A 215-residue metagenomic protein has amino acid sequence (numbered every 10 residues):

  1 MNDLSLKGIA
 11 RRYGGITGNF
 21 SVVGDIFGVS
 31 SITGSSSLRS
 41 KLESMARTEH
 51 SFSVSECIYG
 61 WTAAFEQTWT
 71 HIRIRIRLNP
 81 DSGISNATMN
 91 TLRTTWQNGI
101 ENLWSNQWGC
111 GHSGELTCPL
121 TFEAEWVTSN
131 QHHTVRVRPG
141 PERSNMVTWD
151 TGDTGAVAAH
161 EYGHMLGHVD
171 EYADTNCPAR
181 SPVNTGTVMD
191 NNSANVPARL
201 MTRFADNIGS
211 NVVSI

Functional and structural regions predicted by a protein language model:
I9-A63: Long, contiguous juxta-domain segments that are non-catalytic but functionally important
G34, L38, T48-S53, I58-R73 (+1 more regions): Zn2+-dependent metallopeptidase catalytic core
T68, V127-S129, R180-V183: Extracellular/periplasmic catalytic domains that process cell-envelope and extracellular macromolecules
I84-L92, E142-A159: Short pre-active-site segment immediately N-terminal to the catalytic Zn-binding motif
T91, T95, G99, V157-E161 (+3 more regions): Extracytoplasmic/secreted proteins, especially bacterial periplasmic and envelope-associated proteins
S113-T148: Short, well-ordered secondary-structure micro-motifs within conserved domains or adaptor modules
G140-D153, Y172-I215: Metalloprotease/metallohydrolase-associated module, dominated by Zn2+-dependent proteases
A156-E171: Active-site recognition of the HExxH zinc-binding catalytic motif
